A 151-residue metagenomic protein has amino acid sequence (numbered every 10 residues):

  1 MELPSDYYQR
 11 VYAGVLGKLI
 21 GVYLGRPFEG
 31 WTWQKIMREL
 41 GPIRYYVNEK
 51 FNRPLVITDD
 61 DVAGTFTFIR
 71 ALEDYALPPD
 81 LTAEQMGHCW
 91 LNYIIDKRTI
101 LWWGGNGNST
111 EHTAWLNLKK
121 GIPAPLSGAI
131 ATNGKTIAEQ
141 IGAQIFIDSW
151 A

Functional and structural regions predicted by a protein language model:
M1-A151: Structured, active/binding-site neighborhoods that engage oxygen-rich ligands
